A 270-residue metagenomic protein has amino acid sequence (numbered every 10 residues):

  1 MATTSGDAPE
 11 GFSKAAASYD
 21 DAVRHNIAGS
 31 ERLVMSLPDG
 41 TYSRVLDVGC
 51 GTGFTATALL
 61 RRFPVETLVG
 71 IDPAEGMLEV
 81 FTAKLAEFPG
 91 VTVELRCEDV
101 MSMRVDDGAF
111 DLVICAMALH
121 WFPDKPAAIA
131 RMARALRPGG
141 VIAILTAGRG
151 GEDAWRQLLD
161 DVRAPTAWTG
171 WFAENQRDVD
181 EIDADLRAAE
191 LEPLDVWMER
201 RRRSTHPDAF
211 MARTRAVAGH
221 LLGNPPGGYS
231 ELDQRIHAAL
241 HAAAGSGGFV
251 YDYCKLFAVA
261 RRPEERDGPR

Functional and structural regions predicted by a protein language model:
M1-Y42, F54-A58, M77-V80, K84-E87: Conserved class I S-adenosyl-L-methionine
N26, T52-F54, N175-R270: Conserved Class I S-adenosyl-L-methionine
L46-V48, T52-M103: Class I SAM-dependent methyltransferase SAM/SAH-binding core
L85-A86, L159, R163, L186: Conserved hydrophobic residues forming the short capping helix/wall of the S-adenosyl-L-methionine
M101-L112: A short acidic, Gly/Pro-enriched loop at the edge of an enzyme's catalytic core that lines a small-molecule cofactor
L112-D124: A short SAM/SAH-binding and catalytic strip from SAM-dependent methyltransferases
P126-V141: A short glycine-rich, Lys/Arg-flanked "PGG" loop and its adjoining helix->strand segment in the class I
A143-P165: Conserved class I S-adenosyl-L-methionine
